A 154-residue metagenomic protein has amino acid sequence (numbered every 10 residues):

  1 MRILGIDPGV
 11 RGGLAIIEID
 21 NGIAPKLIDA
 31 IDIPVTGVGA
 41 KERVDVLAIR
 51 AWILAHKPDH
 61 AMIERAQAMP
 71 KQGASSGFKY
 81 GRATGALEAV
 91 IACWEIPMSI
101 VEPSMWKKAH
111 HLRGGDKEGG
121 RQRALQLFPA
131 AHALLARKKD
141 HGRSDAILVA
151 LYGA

Functional and structural regions predicted by a protein language model:
M1-A154: Phosphate- and other anionic-substrate recognition elements at nucleic-acid/protein interfaces
